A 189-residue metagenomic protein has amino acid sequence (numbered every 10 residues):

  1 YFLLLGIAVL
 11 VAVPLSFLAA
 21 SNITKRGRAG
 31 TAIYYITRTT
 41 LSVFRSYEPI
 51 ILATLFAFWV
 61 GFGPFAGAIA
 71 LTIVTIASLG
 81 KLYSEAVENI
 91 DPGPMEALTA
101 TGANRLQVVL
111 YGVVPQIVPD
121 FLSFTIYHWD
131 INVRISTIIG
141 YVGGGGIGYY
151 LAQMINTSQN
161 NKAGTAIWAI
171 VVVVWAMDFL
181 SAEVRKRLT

Functional and structural regions predicted by a protein language model:
Y1-S21: Transmembrane alpha-helix signature in integral membrane proteins
V13, F17, A53-F58, G67 (+3 more regions): Transmembrane alpha-helix boundary and packing residues in multipass membrane permease domains and related
L18-T37: Short loop segments and helix-boundary regions at transmembrane helix junctions of multi-pass inner-membrane proteins
K25-G30, S46-L52, D120, V133: Transmembrane alpha-helices and adjacent helix-loop boundaries
I33, T37-T72: Generic hydrophobic transmembrane alpha-helix motif, especially the helices
F58, I135-I170, L188-T189: Glycine-rich helix-loop "coupling/hinge" segments at transmembrane-helix boundaries in multipass transporters
F62-V113, P119-H128, F179: Membrane-cytosol interface at the C-terminal ends of specific transmembrane alpha-helices in multi-pass membrane
S123, G164-T189: C-terminal transmembrane helix and the adjacent membrane-cytosol boundary/short C-terminal tail of inner/organellar
